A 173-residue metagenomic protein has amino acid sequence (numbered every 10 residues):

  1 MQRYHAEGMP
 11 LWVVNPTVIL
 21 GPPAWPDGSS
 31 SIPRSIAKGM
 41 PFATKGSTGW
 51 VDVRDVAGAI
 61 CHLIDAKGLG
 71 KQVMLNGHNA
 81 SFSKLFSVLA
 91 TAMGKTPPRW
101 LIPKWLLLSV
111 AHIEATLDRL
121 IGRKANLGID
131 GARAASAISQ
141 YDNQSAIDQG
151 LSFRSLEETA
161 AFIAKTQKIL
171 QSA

Functional and structural regions predicted by a protein language model:
M1-V13: Active-site Tyr-X1-5-Lys
L11-V13, T17-G49: NAD(P)-dependent short-chain dehydrogenase/reductase
V13, W50, N79, Q140: Short aromatic/basic micro-patch
N15, D52, M74-N76: Short, conserved beta-strand edge motifs with alternating hydrophobic and charged residues
D27-G28, T44-I64, K71: Substrate-positioning beta->alpha
A59-A125, D148, R154-A173: Mid/C-terminal beta-alpha module of Rossmann-like enzyme folds, strongest in SDR-family dehydrogenases/epimerases
F82, L127-N143: Active-site loop of classical SDR/Rossmann-like NAD(P)-dependent oxidoreductases, centered on the catalytic Tyr-X3-Lys
I138-A146, S152-S155: Internal helix-turn-beta structural module
